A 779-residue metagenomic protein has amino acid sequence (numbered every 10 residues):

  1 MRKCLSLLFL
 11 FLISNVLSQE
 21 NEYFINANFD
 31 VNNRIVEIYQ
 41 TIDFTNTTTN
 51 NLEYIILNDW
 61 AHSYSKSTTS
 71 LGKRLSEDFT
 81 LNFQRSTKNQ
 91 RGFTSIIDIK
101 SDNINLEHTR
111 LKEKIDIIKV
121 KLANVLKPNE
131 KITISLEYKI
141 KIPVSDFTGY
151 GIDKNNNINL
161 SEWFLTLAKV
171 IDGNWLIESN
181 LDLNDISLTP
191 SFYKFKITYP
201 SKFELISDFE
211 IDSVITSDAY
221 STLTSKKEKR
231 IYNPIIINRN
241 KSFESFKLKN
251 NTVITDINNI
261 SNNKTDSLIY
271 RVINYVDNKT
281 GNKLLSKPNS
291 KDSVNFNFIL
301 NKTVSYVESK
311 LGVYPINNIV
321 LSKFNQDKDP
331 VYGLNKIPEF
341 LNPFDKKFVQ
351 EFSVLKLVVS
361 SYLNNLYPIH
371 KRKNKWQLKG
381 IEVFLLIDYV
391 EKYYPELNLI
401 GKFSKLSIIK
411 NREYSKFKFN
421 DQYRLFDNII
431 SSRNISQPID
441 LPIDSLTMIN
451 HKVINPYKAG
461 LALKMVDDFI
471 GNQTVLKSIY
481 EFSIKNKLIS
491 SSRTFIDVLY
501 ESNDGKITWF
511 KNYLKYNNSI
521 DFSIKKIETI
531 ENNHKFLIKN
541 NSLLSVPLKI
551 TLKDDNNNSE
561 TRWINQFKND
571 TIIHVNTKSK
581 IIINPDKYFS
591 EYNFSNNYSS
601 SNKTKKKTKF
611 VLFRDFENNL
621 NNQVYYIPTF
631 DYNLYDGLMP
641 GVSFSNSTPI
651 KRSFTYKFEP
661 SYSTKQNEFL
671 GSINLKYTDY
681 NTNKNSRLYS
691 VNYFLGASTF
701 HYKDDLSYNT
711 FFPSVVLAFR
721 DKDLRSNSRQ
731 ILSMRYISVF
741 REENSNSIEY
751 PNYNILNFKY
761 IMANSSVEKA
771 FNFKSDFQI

Functional and structural regions predicted by a protein language model:
L17-E37, T49, K154, I507-N512 (+2 more regions): N-terminal, polar/Ser/Thr-rich
S65-L122, S145-Y150, E210-T224, V320 (+2 more regions): Solvent-exposed beta-strand/loop surfaces of large extracellular or lumenal domains
D78-D98, R110-L111, S135-S245, T252-T255: Extended, low-hydrophobicity, Ser/Thr/Pro/Gly-biased non-transmembrane segments
F195, V253-Q377, I381-V390, E591: Juxtacatalytic substrate-recognition/specificity segment
I206-S207, N318-I319, K506-W509, I520-P585: Beta-strand-rich binding/interaction modules
P315, L441-E528: Amphipathic alpha-helical substructures
K379-L461: Acidic/His/Gly-enriched intrinsically disordered linker/tail segments that often contain short helix/coil "MoRF-like"
V546-L548, E560, N565, T571-T577 (+5 more regions): Outer-membrane beta-barrel initiation region
